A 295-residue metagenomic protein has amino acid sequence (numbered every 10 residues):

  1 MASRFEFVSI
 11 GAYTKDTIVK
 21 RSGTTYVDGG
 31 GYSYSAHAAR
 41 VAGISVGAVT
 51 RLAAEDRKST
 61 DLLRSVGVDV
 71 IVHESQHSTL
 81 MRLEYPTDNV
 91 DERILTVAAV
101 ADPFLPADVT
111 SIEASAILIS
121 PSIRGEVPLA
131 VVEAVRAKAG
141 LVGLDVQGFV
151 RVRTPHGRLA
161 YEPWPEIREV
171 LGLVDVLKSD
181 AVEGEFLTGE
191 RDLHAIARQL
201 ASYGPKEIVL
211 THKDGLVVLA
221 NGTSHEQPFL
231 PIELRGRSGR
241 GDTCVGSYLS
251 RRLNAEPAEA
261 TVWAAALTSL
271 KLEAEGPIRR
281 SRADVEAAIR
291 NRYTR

Functional and structural regions predicted by a protein language model:
R4-E6, K15-Y26, V41-P121, G125-E126 (+2 more regions): Conserved N-terminal subdomain of the carbohydrate kinase-like
S22-V27, R198, P228-S238: Short pre-catalytic strand/loop immediately N-terminal to key active-site residues, enriched for Gly-Thr
T25-H37: Short catalytic helix/loop segments, enriched in acidic residues and glycine and frequently bearing histidine
A36-S45, S250-L253: Alpha-helix C-terminal capping segments
H37, M81-L83, L216-L219: Short beta-strand scaffold segments in enzyme catalytic cores
G47-L52, G143-Q147, K178-A181: Short internal beta-strands
R151-T223: Conserved phosphate/ATP/ADP-binding segment of small-molecule kinases
P205, F229-Y293: Conserved post-catalytic alpha-helical subdomain immediately downstream of the catalytic base and nucleotide-binding
